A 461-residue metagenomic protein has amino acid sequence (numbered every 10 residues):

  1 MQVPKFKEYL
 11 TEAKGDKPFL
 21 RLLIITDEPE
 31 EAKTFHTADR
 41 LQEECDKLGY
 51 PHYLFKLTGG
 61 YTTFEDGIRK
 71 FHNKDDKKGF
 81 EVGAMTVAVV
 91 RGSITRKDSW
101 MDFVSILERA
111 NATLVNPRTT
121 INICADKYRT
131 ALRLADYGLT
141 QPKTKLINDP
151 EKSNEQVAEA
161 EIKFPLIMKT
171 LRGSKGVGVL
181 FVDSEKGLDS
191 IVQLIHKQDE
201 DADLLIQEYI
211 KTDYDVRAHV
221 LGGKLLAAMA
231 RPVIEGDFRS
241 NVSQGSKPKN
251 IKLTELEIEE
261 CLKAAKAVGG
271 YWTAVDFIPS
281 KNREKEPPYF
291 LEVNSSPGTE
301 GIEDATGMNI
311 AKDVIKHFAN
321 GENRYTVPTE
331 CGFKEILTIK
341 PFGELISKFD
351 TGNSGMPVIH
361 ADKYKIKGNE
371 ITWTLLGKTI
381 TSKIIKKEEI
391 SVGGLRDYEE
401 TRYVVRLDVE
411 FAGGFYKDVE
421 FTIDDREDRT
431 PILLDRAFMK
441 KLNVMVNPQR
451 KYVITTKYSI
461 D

Functional and structural regions predicted by a protein language model:
M1-L20: Charge-dense, intrinsically disordered terminal/linker segments
E28-K143: Conserved N-proximal alpha/beta basic substrate-recognition cap immediately N-terminal to, or forming the N-lobe
I94, N294-G307: Glycine-rich phosphate/pyrophosphate-binding beta-alpha loops
L134-A135, E159-V177, Q198-D213, K348-D350: ATP-grasp fold ATP-binding core
T140-L166: Rossmann-like NAD(P)H-binding beta-loop-alpha module
V177-A264: Phosphate-binding site of ATP-dependent enzymes
F238-F290, K312-A319: A long amphipathic alpha-helix within ATP-dependent nucleotide-binding catalytic cores
Y325-D461: Pepsin/retropepsin-fold aspartyl endopeptidases
